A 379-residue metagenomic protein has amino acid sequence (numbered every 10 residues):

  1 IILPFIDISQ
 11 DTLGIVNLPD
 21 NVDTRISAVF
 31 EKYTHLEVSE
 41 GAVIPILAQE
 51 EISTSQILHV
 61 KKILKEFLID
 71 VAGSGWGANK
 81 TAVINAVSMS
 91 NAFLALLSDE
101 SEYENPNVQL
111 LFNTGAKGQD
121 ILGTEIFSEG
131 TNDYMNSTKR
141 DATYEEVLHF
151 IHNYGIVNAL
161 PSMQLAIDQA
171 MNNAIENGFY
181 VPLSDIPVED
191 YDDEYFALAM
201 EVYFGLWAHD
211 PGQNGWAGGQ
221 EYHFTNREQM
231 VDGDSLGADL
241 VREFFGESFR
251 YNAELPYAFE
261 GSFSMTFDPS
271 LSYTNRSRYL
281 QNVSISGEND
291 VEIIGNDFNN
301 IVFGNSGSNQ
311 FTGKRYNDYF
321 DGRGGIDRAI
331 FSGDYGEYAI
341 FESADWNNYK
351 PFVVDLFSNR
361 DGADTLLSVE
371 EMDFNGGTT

Functional and structural regions predicted by a protein language model:
I1-L18: Intrinsically disordered, low-structural-confidence terminal and linker regions
N21, R25-K32, G41-V181: Acidic/His-rich structured neighborhood in mature extracellular/periplasmic domains
E37-E40, A86-M89, V188-D192, T365: Extracellular/periplasmic catalytic domains that process cell-envelope and extracellular macromolecules
A48-E51, P182-V188, T225-N226, N359: Active-site rim elements
Y144, E254, F259, F263 (+2 more regions): Trp/Gly-enriched beta-strand/coil motifs that build multi-repeat beta-propeller-like domains and related W-rich binding
G155-H223: Post-HExxH zinc-binding segment in Zn-dependent metallohydrolases
M200-N282, E292-I294, I301-F303, I330-F331: Pan-zinc metallopeptidase signature
F267-A339, W346-S358, M372, G376: Glycine- and aspartate-rich repeat motifs characteristic of hemolysin/RTX-like Ca2+-binding segments in secreted
